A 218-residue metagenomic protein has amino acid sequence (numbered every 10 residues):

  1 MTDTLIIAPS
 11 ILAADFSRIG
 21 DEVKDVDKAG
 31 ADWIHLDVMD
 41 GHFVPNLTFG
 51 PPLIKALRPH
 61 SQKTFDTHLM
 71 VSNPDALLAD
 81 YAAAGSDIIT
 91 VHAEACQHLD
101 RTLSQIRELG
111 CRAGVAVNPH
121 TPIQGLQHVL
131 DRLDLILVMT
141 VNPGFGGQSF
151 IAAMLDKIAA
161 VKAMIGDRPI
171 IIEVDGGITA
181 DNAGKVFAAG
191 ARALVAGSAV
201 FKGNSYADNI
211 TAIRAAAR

Functional and structural regions predicted by a protein language model:
M1-T90, E94-R101, Q105-E108, R112-A113 (+6 more regions): Conserved N-terminal beta1-alpha1 strand-loop-helix module at the mouth
H35, E173-V174: Generic enzyme active-site microenvironment
E94-C96, N118-H120, V141-F145, S198-F201: Short, acidic/turn-prone active-site loops that include or flank metal/cofactor- and phosphate-binding residues
H120-P122, T179: Short acidic loop-to-helix transition motifs that present clustered carboxylates
V174-G177, V195-A199: Glycine-rich beta-strand-to-loop/alpha-helix junction loops that act as flexible
G177-A189: Acidic, divalent-metal-coordinating active-site segment for phosphoryl/phosphodiester hydrolysis, typified by short
F187-G197: Short helix/strand-capping connector loops at secondary-structure junctions
